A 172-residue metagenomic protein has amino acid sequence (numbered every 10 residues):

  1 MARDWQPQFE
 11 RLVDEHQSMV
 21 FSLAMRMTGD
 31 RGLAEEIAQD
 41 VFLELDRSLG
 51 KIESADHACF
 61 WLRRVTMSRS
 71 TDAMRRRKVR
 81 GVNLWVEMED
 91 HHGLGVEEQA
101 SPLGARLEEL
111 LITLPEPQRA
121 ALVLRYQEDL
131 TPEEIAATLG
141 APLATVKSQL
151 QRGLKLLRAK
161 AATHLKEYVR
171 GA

Functional and structural regions predicted by a protein language model:
M1-S22, G32-E35, D46: A short, charge-rich alpha-helical start-of-domain segment used by transcription regulators
A2-F9, S101, A137-T138, K155-A172: C-terminal edge and immediately downstream basic/flexible tail or linker adjoining helix-turn-helix-like DNA-binding
A2-R3, Q39-H57, R76-K78, K160: Sigma70-family region 2
S22, E36-L43, D56-S68: Structural recognition of an alpha-helix C-terminal capping motif at a helix-to-coil junction
E53, R64-W85, A100: Arg/Lys-rich amphipathic alpha helix in sigma70-family domain 2
M67, T71, L139-L165: DNA-recognition helix of helix-turn-helix
R80-G104, E109, T131, R170-G171: Internal acidic/polar
A121-R125: A short pre-motif secondary-structure segment
